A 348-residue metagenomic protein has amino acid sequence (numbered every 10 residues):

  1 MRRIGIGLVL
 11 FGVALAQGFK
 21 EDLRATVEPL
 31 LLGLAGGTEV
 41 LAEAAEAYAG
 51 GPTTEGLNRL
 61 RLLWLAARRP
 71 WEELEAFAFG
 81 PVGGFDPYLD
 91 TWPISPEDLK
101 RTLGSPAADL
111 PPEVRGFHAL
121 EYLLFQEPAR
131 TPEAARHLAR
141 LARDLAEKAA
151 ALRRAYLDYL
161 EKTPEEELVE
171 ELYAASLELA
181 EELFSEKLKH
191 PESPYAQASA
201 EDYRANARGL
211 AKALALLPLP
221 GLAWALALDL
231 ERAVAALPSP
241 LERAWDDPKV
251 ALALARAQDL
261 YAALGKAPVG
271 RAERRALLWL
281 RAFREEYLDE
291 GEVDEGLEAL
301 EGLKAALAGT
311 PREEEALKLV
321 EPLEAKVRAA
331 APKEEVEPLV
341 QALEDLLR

Functional and structural regions predicted by a protein language model:
R2-G7: Sec-dependent signal peptide recognition, specifically the positively charged N-region followed immediately by
V9-A16: Hydrophobic h-region of N-terminal signal peptides that target proteins for export in Gram-negative bacteria
Q17-R348: Mature extracytoplasmic or organellar-lumen-exposed domains after removal of signal/transit peptides
